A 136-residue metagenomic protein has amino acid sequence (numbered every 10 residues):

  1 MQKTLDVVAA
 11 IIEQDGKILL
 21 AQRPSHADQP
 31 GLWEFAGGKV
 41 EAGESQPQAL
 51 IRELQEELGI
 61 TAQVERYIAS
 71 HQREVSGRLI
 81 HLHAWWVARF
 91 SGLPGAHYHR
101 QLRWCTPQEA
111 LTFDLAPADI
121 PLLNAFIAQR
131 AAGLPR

Functional and structural regions predicted by a protein language model:
M1-L19, K39, S70: Conserved N-terminal beta-strand and adjoining loop/helix that marks the start of the Nudix/MutT-like hydrolase domain
D6-V8, G16, I80-H83, R100: Change "...and in nucleic-acid phosphodiester-cleaving endonucleases..." to "...and in nucleic-acid processing enzymes
K17-E56: Conserved Nudix-box catalytic region and its N-terminal flanking loop in Nudix hydrolases and closely related
Q55, T61, Q129-A131: HhH-family (HhH-GPD) DNA N-glycosylase catalytic core used in base-excision repair
T61-Q63, S70-P94, R103, P107 (+1 more regions): Active-site-adjacent beta-strand/loop module that shapes the phosphate/pyrophosphate-binding cleft
P94-H99, F113-A116: Short, charged, solvent-exposed linker or helix-capping segments at domain edges/interfaces that act as flexible hinges
P107-P121: C-terminal structural segments of small proteins and small subunits
A118-R136: Charged phosphate-binding loop/patch that engages nucleotide di/tri-phosphates or the phosphate backbone of nucleic
